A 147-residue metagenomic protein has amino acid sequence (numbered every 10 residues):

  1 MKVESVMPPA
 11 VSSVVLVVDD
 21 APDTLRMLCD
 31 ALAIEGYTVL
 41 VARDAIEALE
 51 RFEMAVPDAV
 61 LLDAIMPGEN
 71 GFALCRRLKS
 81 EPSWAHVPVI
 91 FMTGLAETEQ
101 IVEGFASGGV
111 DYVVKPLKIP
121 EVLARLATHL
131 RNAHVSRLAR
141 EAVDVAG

Functional and structural regions predicted by a protein language model:
M1-L16, R131-A133, R137-G147: Non-catalytic signal-transmission and effector/linker regions of two-component phosphorelay proteins
R26, A73, A85, A96-D111: Alpha4 helix (beta4-alpha4-beta5 surface) of REC/receiver domains from two-component response regulators
R26-I34: Charged docking surfaces used in two-component/phosphorelay signaling
R43-E47, N70-L74, A96: Acidic catalytic/metal-coordinating carboxylates
A55-L62: Active-site beta3 strand of CheY-like receiver
M66: Receiver (REC) domain active-site loop signature in two-component systems and cognate sites in sensor histidine kinases
L117-L130: C-terminal output helix
